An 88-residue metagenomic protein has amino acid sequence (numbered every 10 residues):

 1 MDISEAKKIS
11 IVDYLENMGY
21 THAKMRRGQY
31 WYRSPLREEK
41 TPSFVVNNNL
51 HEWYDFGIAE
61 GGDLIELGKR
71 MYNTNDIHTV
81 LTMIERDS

Functional and structural regions predicted by a protein language model:
M1-S88: N-terminal structured subdomain of primase-like DNA metabolism proteins
